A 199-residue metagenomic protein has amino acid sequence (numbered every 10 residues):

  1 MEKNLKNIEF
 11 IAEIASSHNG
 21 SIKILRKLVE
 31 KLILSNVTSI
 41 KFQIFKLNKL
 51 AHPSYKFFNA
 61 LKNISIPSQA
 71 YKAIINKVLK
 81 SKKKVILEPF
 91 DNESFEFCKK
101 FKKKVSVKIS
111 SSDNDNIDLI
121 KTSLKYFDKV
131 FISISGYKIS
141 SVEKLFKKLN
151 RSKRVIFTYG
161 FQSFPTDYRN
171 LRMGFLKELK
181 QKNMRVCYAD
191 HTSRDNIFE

Functional and structural regions predicted by a protein language model:
M1-E199: Catalytic cores and adjacent flexible loops of soluble metabolic enzymes that perform enolate/carbanion chemistry on
